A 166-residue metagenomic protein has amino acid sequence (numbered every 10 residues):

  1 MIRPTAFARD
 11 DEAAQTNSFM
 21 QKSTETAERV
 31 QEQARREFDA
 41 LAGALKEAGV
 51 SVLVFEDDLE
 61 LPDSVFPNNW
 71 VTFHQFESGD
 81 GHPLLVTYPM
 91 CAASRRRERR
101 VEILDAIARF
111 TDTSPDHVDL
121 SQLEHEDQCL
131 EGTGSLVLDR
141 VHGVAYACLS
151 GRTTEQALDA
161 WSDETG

Functional and structural regions predicted by a protein language model:
M1-G166: The feature marks the mature, well-folded catalytic cores of soluble enzymes
